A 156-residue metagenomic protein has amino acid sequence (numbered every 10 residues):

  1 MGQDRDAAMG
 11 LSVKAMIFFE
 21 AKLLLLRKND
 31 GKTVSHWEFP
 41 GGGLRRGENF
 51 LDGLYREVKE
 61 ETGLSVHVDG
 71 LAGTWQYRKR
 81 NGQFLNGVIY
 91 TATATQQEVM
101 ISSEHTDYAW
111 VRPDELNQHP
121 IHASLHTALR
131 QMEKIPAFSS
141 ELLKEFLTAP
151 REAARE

Functional and structural regions predicted by a protein language model:
M1-L24, T93: Conserved N-terminal beta-strand and adjoining loop/helix that marks the start of the Nudix/MutT-like hydrolase domain
Q3, A72-R78: Short, solvent-exposed loop/turn elements at beta->coil junctions and helix N-caps that rim active or binding pockets
A7-M9, S35, F84-N86: Residue-level preference for beta-strand/loop junctions
A15, V68-L71: Generic preference for hydrophobic
F18, F39, V111: A conserved hydrophobic position in a structured secondary element of the catalytic/binding core that shapes
K22-E60: Conserved Nudix-box catalytic region and its N-terminal flanking loop in Nudix hydrolases and closely related
L44-H67, Y77-T127: Unchanged
E104-E156: Nudix hydrolase/Nudix homology domain
